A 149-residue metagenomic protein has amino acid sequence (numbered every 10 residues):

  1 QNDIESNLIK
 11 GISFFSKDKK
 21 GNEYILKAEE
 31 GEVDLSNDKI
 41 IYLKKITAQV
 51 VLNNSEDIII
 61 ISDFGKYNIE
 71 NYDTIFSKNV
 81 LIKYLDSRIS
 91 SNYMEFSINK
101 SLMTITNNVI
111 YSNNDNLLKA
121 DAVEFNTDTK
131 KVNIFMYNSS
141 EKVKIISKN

Functional and structural regions predicted by a protein language model:
Q1-N149: Mature-chain termini and adjacent capping regions
